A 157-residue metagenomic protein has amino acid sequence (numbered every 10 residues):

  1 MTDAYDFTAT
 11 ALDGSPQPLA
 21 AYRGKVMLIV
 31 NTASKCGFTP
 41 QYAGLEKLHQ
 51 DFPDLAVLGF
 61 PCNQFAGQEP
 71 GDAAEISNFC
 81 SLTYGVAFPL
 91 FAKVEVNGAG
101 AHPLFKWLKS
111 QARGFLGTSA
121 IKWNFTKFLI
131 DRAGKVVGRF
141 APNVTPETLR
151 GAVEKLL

Functional and structural regions predicted by a protein language model:
M1-L157: Chalcogenol-based redox active-site neighborhoods
